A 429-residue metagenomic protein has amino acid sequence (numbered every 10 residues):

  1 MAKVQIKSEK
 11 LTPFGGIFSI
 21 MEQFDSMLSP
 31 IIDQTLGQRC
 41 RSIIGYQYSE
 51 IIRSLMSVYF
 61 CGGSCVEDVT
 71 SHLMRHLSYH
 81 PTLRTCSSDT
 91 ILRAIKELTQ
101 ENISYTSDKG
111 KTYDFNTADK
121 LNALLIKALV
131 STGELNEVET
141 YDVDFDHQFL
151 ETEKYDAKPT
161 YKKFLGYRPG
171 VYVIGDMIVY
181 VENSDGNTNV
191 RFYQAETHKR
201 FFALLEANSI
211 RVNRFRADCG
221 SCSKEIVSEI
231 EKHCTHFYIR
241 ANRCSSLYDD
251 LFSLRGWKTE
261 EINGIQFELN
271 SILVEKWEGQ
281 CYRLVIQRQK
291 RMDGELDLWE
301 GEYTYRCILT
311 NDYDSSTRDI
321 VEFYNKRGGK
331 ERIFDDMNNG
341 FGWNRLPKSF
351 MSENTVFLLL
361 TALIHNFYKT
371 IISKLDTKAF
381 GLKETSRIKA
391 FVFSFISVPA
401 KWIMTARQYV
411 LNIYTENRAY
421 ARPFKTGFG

Functional and structural regions predicted by a protein language model:
M1-A2, I31-T35, L73, W299-T304 (+3 more regions): Short acidic (Asp/Glu) and glycine-rich catalytic loops that position anionic groups and cofactors
M1-F164, G170-N189, Q194-N208, S397-G429: Dynamic "connector" segments at or just before major functional cores
Q23, V69, E261, T317-M351 (+4 more regions): Short amphipathic alpha-helical "interface-anchor" segments enriched in bulky aromatics
E206-A207, V227-H236: Short, surface-exposed basic-aromatic patches at helix termini and helix-loop junctions that form
R216-S223, R243-S245: Acidic, metal-coordinating catalytic cores used for nucleic-acid/nucleotide bond scission and strand-transfer chemistry
H236-N339, K425-G429: An anionic, glycine-rich sequence signature occurring as long contiguous blocks
N344-L375, A379-R407: Basic, amphipathic alpha-helical segments enriched in Lys/Arg and hydrophobic/aromatic residues
